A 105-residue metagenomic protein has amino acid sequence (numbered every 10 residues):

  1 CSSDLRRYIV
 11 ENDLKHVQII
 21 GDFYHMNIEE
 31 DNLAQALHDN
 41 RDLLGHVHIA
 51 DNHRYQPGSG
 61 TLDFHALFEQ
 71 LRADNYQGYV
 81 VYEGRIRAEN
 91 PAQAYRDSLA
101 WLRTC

Functional and structural regions predicted by a protein language model:
D4-C105: Histidine-acidic metal/acid-base catalytic patches
